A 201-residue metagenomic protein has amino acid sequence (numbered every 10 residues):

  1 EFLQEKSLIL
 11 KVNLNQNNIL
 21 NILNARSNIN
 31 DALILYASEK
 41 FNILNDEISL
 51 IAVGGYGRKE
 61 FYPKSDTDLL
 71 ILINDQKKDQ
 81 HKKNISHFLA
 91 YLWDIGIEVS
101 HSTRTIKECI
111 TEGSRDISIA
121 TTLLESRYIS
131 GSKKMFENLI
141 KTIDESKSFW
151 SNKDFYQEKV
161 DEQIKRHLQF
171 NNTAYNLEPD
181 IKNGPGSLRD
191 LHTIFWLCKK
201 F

Functional and structural regions predicted by a protein language model:
E1-D46, K64, Q169-N172, N176: N-terminal regions immediately upstream of nucleotidyltransferase
L8, L35-E39, W93, I97 (+3 more regions): Charged/polar positions within long, soluble alpha-helices
L10, T67-D68, H101, T122 (+2 more regions): Short acidic (Asp/Glu) and glycine-rich catalytic loops that position anionic groups and cofactors
L20, S27-N28, A32-L35, F41 (+1 more regions): Conserved catalytic core of two-metal-ion nucleotidyltransferases
D31-K77, K82: Active-site nucleotide-donor binding segment shared across nucleotidyl transfer reactions
I73-H81, E125-S130, K147-W150: Short, polar/flexible loop-turn hinges at active-site or ligand-entry regions and domain interfaces
E137-D154: Extended catalytic-interface subdomain
F149-F201: Conserved nucleotidyltransferase catalytic core and NTase-mimicking acidic/glycine-rich helix/loop elements in nucleic
